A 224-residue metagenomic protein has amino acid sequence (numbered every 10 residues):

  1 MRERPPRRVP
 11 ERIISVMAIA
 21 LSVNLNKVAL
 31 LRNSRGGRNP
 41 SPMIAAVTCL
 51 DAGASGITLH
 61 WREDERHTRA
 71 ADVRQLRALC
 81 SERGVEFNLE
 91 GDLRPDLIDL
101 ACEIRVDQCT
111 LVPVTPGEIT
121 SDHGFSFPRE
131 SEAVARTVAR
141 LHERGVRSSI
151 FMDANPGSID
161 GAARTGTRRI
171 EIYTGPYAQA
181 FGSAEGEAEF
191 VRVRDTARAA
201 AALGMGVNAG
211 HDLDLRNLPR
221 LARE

Functional and structural regions predicted by a protein language model:
I13-P95, C102-V106, G161-R164: Conserved N-terminal beta1-alpha1 strand-loop-helix module at the mouth
M17-S34, P113-T115, I119-H123, V134-A135 (+1 more regions): N-terminal small/glycine-rich loop or linker at the start of catalytic domains across soluble metabolic enzymes
A20-N26, V106-P116, T167-G175: Non-cysteine beta-strand/loop elements that form the S-adenosyl-L-methionine
N24-P42, N88-L93, T120-P128, V146-A154 (+2 more regions): Active-site mouth loops of central-metabolism enzymes
N33, S55-L76, P113-S126, T174-E185: Glycine-rich, proline-tolerant flexible connector loops at the mouths of alpha/beta enzymes
R66-G91, R129-R147, G186-N208: Alpha-helix-loop-beta-strand connector modules within alpha/beta enzyme cores
R94-E103, N155-R164, L213-E224: Catalytic cores of alpha/beta
P116, R147-A199: Histidine/lysine/aspartate-rich catalytic loop segments that bind and position anionic ligands
